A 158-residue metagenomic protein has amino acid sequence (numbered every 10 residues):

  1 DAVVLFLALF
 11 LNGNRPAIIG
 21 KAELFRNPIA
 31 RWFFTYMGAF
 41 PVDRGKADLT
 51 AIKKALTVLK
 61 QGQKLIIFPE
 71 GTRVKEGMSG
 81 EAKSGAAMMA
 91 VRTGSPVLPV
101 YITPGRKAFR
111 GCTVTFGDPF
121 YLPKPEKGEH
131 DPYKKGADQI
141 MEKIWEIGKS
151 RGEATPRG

Functional and structural regions predicted by a protein language model:
D1-K46, K54: Catalytic core of membrane glycerolipid acyltransferases/transacylases, capturing the structured, soluble-facing
T50-G158: Non-catalytic C-terminal accessory region of glycerolipid acyltransferases and related lyso-lipid remodeling enzymes
